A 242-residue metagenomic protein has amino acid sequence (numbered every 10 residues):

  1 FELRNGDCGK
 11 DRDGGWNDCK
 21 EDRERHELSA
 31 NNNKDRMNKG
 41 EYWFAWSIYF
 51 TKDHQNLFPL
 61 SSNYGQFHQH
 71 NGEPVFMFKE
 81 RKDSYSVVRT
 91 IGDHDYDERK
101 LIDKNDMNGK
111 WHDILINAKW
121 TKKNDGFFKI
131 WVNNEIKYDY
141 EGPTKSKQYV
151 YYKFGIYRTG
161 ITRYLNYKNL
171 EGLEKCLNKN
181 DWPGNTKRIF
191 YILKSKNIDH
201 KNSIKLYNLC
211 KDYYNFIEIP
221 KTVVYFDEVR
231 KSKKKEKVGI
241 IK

Functional and structural regions predicted by a protein language model:
F1-K242: Low-complexity, Ser/Thr/Pro/Gly-rich disordered linker/stalk regions
